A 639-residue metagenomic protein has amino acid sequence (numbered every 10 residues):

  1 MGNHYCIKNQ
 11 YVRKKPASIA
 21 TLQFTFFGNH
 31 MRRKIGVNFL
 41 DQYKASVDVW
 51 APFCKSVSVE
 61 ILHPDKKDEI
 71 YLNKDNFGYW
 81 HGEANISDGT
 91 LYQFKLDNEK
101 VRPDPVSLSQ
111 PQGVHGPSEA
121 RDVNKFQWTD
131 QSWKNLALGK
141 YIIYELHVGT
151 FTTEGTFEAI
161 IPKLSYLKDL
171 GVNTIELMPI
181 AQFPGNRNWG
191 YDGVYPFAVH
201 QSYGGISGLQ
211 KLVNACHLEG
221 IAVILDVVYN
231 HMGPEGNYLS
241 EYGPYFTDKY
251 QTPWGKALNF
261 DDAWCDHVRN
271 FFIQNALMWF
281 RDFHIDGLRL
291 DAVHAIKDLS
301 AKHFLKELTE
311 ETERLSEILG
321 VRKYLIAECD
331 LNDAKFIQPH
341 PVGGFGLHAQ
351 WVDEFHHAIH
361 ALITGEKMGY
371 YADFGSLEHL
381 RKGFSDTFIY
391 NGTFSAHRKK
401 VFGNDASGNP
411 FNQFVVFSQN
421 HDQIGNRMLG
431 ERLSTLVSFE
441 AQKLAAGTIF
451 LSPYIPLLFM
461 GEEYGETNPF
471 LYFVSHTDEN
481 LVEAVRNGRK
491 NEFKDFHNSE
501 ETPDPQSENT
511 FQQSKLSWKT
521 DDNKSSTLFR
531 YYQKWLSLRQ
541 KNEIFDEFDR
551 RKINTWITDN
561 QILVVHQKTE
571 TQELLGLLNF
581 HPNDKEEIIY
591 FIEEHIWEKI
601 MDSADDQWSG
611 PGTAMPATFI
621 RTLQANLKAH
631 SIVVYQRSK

Functional and structural regions predicted by a protein language model:
Q10-Q23: Positively charged N-terminal leader segments that act as targeting/secretion signals
F26-S46, D65-E145, T150-G155, Y166 (+2 more regions): The feature marks proteins involved in alpha-glucan
V47-W50, V57, F580-H595: Surface-exposed beta-strand/loop patches in extracellular or lumenal glycoproteins
A51, D88-L91, A614-K639: C-terminal beta-strand-rich structural cap/linker in extracellular carbohydrate-active enzymes
L96-Q131, E219, Y238-P253, Y370-K399 (+2 more regions): Core domains of carbohydrate- and sulfate-ester-processing enzymes
P111, Q131-L138, H147-I318, Y324 (+2 more regions): Substrate-binding/active-site clefts of carbohydrate-active enzymes
L305, T309-D495, Q540, K568 (+2 more regions): Conserved alpha/beta catalytic core and glycan-binding cleft of carbohydrate-active enzymes
G383-F402, L458-F459, G465-F473, S499-L574: Glycan-recognition and catalytic regions of carbohydrate-active enzymes
